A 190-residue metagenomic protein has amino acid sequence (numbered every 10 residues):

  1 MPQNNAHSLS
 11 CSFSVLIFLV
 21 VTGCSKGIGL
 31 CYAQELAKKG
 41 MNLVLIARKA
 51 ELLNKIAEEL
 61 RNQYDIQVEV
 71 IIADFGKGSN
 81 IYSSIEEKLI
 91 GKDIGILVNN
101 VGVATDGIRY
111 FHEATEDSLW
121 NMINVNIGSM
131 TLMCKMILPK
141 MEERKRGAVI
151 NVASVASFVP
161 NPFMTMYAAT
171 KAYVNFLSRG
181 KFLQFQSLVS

Functional and structural regions predicted by a protein language model:
Q3-L43: Canonical Rossmann dinucleotide-binding motif of NAD(H)/NADP(H)-dependent dehydrogenases/reductases, specifically
T22, I72, I94-V103, N126 (+1 more regions): Rossmann-fold scaffold of SDR-type NAD(P)-dependent oxidoreductases
K39-K55: Conserved glycine-rich Rossmann-like NAD(P)H-binding loop of the short-chain dehydrogenase/reductase
R61-S79: Rossmann-fold cofactor-recognition segment
S79, S83, E87, A104-W120 (+1 more regions): Conserved mid-core segment of classical short-chain dehydrogenase/reductases
V103, H112-L132, E142, R146 (+1 more regions): Catalytic Tyr-X3-Lys loop
C134, T170: Active-site helix of classical SDR
S154: Residue(s) in the substrate-gating loop at a strand-loop-helix junction that position the organic substrate next
